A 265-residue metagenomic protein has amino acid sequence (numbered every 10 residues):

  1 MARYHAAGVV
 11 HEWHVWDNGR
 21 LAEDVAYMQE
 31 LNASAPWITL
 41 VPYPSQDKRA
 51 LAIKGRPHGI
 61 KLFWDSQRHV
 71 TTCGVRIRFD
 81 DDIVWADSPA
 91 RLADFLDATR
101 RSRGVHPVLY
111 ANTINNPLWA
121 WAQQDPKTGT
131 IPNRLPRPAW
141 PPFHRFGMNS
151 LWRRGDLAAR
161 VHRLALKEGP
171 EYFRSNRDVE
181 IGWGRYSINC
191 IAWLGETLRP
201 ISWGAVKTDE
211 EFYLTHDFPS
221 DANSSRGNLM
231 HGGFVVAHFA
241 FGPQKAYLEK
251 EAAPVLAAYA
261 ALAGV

Functional and structural regions predicted by a protein language model:
M1, W152-V265: C-terminal catalytic/acceptor-binding lobe
M1-G8, E23-Q29: Short, well-formed alpha-helical segments that are part of the catalytic scaffolds of diverse glycosyltransferases
V15-D80, V84-L92: Active-site-proximal specificity loops/subdomain of glycosyltransferases
R20-L21, S45-K48, D82-V84, I114-P117 (+3 more regions): Short, solvent-exposed loop/turn segments at secondary-structure junctions
A26-M28, A90-R91, A120-D125, F241-P243: Short aromatic-enriched loop/helix-cap "lid" or pocket-rim segments at secondary-structure transitions that line
T71-C73, R103-H106, S225-R226: Short, high-confidence coil segments that cap the C-terminus of an alpha-helix and link into the following beta-strand
R78, P107-N112, L229-H231: A structural signal for short, well-ordered beta-strand segments and their strand-loop junctions that often border
L92-I201, A205: Conserved catalytic core of nucleotide-sugar-dependent glycosyltransferases
